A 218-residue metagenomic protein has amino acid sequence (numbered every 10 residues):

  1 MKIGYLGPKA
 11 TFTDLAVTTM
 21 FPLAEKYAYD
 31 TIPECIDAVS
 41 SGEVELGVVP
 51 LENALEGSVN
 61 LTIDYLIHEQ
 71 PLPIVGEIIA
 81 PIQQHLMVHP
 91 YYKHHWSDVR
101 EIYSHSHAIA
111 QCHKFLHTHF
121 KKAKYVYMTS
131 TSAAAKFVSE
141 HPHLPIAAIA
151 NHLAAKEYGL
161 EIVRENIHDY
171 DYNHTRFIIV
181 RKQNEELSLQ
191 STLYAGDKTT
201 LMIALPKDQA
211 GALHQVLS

Functional and structural regions predicted by a protein language model:
M1-S218: Domain-level signature for soluble enzymes in the chorismate/prephenate branch of the shikimate pathway
